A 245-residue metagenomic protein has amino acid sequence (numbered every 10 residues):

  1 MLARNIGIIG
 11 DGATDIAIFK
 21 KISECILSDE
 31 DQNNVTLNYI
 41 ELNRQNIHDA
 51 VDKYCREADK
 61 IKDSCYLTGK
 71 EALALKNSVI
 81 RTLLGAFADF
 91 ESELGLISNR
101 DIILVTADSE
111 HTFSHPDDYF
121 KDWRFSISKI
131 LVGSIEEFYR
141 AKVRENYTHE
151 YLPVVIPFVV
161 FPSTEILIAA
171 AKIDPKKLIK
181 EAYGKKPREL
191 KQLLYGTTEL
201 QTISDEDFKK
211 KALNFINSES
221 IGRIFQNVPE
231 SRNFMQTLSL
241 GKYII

Functional and structural regions predicted by a protein language model:
M1-S98, S239, I245: Short, surface-exposed loop/strand segments
I22, S109-E110, A171, L238-G241: Generic structural signal for hydrophobic core residues of well-folded globular domains
N38, A50-E57, T82, A86 (+8 more regions): Charge-rich, solvent-exposed alpha-helical interaction surfaces
K76, I80, P187-L190, D205-K209 (+1 more regions): Short amphipathic alpha-helical segments that mediate assembly, nucleic-acid/protein binding, or membrane association
D89-S98, G196-I216: Short secondary-structure transition/capping segments
R100-I102: Short, surface-exposed beta-edge/turn micro-motifs
L104-S204: Activity-critical C-terminal alpha-helical subdomain
D205-I245: Charged phosphate-binding loop/patch that engages nucleotide di/tri-phosphates or the phosphate backbone of nucleic
